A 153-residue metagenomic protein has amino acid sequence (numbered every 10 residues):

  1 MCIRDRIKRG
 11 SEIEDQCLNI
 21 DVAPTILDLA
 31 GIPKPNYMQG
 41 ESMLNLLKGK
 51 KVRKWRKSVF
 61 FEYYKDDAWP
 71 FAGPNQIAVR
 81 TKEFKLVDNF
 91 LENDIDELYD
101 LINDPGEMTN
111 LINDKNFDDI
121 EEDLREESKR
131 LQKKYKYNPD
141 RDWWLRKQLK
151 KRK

Functional and structural regions predicted by a protein language model:
M1-I3: Short, small-residue-biased leader/transition segments that mark boundaries at the very start of proteins
I7-K8, I20-A23, D28-E97, D119 (+3 more regions): C-terminal cap/loop subdomain of S1 sulfatases and analogous C-terminal strand-loop tails that border
R9-Q16: A short glycine-threonine-serine/GTX helix/turn-capping micro-motif
Q39-G40, K136-K147: Short, flexible loop/turn segments with low-complexity composition
D104: Intrinsically disordered, low-complexity polar regions and short flexible loop motifs
E107-L111: Carboxylate-dense, calcium-coordinating segments in secreted/extracellular and ER-lumen proteins
L124, S128-D140: C-terminal helix-rich "cap/oligomerization" subdomain common to oxidoreductases
